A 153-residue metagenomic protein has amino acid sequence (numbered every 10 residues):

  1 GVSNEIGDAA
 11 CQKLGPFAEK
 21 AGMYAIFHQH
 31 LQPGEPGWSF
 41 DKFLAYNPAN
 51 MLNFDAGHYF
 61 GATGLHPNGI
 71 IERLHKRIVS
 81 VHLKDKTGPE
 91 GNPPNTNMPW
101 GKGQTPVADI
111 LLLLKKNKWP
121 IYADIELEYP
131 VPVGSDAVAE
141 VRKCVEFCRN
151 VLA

Functional and structural regions predicted by a protein language model:
G1-F54, G61-A62: Active-site acidic/histidine proton-transfer and metal-coordination neighborhood in alpha/beta enzyme cores
G37-D41, A45-F54, F60-A153: Histidine-acidic metal/acid-base catalytic patches
